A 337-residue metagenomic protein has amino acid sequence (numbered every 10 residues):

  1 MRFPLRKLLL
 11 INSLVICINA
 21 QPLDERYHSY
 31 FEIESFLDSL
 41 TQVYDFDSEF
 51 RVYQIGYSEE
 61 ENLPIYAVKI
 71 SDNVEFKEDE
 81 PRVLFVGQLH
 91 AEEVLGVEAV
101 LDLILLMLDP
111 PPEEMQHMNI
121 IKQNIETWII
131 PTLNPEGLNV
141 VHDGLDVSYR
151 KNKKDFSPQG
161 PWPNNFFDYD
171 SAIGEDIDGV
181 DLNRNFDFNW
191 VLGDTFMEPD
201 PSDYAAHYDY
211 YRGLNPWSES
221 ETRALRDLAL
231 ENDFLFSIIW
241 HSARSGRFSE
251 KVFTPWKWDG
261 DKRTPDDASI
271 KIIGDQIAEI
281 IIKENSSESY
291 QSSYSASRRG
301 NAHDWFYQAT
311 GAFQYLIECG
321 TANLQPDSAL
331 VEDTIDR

Functional and structural regions predicted by a protein language model:
R2-I11: Sec-dependent signal peptide recognition, specifically the positively charged N-region followed immediately by
L9, L89, L214: Generic anion/oxyanion-binding catalytic loop in active/binding sites
L10, S39-F46, D109-E113, E231 (+2 more regions): Secondary-structure boundary motif
L14-V15: Short, linear, compositionally biased motifs with a strong N-terminal bias
I18-P22: Boundary at the C-terminal end of the N-terminal hydrophobic targeting segment
H28-D45, R51-Y169, I173, L225: Active-site-adjacent structural elements in enzyme catalytic domains
P64-I65, N152, S157-R337: Metallocarboxypeptidase
